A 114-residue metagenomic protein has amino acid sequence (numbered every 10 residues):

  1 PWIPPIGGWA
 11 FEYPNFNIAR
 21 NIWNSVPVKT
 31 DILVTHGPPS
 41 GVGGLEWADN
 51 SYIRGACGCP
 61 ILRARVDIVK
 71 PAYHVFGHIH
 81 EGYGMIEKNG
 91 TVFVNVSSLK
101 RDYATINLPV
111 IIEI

Functional and structural regions predicted by a protein language model:
P1-C57, S98: Conserved catalytic scaffold of divalent metal-dependent phosphoesterases
G37, G77-I79: Short secondary-structure boundary segments
I61-Y73, H80-I114: Binuclear metal-dependent phosphoesterase catalytic core
